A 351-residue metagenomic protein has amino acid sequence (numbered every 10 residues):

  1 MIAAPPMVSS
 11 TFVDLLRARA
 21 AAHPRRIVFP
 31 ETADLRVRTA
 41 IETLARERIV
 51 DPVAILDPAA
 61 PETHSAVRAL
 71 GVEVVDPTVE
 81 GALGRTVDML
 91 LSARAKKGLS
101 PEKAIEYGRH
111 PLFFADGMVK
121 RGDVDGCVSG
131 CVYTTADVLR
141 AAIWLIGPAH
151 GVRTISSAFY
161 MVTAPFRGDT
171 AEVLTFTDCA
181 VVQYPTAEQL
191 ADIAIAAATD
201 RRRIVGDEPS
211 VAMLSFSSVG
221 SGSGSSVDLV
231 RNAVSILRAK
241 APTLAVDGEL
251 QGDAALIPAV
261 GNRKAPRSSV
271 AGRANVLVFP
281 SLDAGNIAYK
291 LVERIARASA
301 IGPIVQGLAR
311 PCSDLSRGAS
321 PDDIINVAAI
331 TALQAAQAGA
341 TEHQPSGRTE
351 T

Functional and structural regions predicted by a protein language model:
I2-A271, V276-T351: Anion-binding alpha/beta catalytic cores of soluble intermediary-metabolism enzymes, centered on
